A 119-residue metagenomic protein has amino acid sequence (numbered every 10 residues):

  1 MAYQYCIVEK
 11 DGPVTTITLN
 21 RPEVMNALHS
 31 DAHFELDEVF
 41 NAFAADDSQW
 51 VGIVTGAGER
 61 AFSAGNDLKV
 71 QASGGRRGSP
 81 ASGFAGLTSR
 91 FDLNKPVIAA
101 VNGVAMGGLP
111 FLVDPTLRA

Functional and structural regions predicted by a protein language model:
M1-E59: Conserved CoA-thioester-binding segment of acyl-CoA-metabolizing enzymes
Y5-I7, A42, G86-R90, L109: Short, flexible, glycine/charge-rich loop motifs used to bind or transfer phosphoryl groups or to couple energy/partner
I17, V54, D67, L112-D114: Hydrophobic/aromatic residues within transmembrane alpha-helices of multi-pass small-molecule transporters
V24, S48, G56-L93, A105: Glycine- (often His-adjacent) and acidic-residue-rich active-site loop that binds/positions the CoA thioester
L28, L68, V101: Hydrophobic pocket-lining residues within nucleotide cofactor-binding pockets
A57, S89-A119: Glycine-rich beta-to-alpha active-site loop
